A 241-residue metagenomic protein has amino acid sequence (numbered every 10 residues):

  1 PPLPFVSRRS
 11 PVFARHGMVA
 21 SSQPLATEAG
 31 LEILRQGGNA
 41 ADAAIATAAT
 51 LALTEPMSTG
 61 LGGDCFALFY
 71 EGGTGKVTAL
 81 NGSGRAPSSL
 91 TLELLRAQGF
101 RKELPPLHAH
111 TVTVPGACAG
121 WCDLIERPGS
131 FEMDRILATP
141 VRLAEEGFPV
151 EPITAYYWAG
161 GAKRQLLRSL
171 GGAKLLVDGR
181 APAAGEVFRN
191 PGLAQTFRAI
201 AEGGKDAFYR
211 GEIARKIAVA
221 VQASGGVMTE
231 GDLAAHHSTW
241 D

Functional and structural regions predicted by a protein language model:
P1-E28, E32, A40-G203, F208-R210 (+1 more regions): Noncatalytic scaffold domains of N-terminal-nucleophile
